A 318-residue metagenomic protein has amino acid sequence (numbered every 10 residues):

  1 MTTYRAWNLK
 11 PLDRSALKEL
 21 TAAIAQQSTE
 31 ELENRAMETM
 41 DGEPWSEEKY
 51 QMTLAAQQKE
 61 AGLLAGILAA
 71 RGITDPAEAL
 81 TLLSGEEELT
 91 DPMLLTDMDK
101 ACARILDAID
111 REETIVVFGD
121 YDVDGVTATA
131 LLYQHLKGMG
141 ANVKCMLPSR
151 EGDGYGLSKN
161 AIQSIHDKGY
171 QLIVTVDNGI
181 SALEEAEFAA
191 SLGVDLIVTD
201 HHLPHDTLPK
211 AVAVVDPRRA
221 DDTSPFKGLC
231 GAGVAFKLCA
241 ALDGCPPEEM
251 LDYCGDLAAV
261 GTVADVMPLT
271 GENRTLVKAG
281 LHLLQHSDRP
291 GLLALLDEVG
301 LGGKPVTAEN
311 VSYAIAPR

Functional and structural regions predicted by a protein language model:
M1-R318: Replace "Mg2+/Mn2+-dependent" with "divalent metal-dependent
